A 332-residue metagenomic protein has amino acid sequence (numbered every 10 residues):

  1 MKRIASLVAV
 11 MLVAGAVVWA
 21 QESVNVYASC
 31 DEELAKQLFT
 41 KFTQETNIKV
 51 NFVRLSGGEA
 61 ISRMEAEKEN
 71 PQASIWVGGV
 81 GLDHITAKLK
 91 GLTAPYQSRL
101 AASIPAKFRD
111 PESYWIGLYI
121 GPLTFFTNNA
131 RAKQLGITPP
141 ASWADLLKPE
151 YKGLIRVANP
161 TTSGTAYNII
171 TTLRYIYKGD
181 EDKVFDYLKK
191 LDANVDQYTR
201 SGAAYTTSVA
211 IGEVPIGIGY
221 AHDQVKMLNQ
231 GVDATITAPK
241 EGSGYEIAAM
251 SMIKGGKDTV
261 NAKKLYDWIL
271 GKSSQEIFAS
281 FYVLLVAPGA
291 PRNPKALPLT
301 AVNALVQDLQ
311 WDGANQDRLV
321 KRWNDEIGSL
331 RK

Functional and structural regions predicted by a protein language model:
G15-A20: Sec/Tat signal peptide C-region and signal peptidase I cleavage site
Q21-T86: Early extracytoplasmic/lumenal segment of secretory-pathway proteins
S29-E33, Q72-E213: Extracytoplasmic ligand-binding site segments that recognize negatively charged/polar headgroups
L82-T86, A210, V214-D233: A ligand-binding cleft/hinge motif common to bilobed small-molecule-binding domains
G121, Y187-D192, Y198-T199, Q230-K254 (+1 more regions): Periplasmic-binding protein-like
F126-R131, R174, I247-D258, I277-F278: A bilobed periplasmic-binding-protein/Venus flytrap-type ligand-binding module shared by bacterial periplasmic
E150-A158, I269-R292: Periplasmic-binding protein-like
E181-K183, V286-K332: An extracytoplasmic/periplasmic, membrane-proximal ligand-sensing/linker region
